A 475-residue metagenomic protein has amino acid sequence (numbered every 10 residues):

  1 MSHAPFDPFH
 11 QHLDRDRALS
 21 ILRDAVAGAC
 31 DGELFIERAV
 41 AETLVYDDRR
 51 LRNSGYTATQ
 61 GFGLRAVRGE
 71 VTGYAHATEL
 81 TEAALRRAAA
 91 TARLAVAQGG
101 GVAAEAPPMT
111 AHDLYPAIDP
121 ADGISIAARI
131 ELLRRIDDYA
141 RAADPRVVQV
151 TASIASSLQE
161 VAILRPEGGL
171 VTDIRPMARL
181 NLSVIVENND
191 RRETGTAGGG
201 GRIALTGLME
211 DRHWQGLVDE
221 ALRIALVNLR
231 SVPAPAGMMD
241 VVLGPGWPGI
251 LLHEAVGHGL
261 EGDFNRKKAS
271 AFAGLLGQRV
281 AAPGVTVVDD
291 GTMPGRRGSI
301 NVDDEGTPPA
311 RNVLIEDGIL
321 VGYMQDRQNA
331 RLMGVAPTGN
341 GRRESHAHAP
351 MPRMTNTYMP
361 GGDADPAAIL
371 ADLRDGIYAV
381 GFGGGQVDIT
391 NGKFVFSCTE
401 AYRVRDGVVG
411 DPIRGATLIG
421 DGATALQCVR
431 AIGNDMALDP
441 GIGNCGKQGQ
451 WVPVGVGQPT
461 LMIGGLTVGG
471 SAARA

Functional and structural regions predicted by a protein language model:
M1-A475: N-terminal small-residue-enriched
